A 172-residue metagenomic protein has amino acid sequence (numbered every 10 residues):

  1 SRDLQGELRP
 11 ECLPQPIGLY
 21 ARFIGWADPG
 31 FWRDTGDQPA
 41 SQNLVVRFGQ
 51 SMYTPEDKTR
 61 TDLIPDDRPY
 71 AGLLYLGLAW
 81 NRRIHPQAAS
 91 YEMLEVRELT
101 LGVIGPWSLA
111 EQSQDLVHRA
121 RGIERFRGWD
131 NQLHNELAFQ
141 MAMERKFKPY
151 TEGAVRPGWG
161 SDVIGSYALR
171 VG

Functional and structural regions predicted by a protein language model:
S1-R22: N-terminal ordered "arm"
G30-G172: Outer-membrane pore/translocation modules
